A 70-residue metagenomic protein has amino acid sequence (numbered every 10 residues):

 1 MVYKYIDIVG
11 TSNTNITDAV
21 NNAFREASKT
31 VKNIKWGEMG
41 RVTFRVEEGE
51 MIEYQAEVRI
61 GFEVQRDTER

Functional and structural regions predicted by a protein language model:
M1-Y3, T68-E69: Extreme N-terminus of proteins, especially the signal/transit-peptide cleavage junction and the first residues
V2-K35: Short, well-ordered alpha-helical segments
Y3-Y5, R41, E53-R59: Broad gene-expression machinery/nucleic-acid interaction feature
G37-V46: Short, conserved loop-to-beta-strand elements that form functional interface hotspots
E48-R70: C-terminal structural segments of small proteins and small subunits
